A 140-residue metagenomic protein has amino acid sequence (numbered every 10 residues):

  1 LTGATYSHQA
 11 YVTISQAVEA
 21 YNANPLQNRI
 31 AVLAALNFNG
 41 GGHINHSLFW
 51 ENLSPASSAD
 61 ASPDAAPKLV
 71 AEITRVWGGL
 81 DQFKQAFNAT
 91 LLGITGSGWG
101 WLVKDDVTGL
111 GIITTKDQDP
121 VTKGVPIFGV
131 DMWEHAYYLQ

Functional and structural regions predicted by a protein language model:
L1-Q140: Feature for soluble, non-membrane regions of globular proteins
